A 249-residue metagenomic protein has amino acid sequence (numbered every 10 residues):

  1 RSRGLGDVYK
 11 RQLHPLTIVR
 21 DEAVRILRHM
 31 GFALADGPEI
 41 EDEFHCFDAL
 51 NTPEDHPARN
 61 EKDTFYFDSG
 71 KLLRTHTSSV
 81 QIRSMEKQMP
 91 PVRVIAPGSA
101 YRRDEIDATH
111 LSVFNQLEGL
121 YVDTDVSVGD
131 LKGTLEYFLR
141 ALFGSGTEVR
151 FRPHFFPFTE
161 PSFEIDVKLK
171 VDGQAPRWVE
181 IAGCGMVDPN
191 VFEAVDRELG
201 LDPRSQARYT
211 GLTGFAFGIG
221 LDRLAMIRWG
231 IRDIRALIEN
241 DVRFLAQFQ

Functional and structural regions predicted by a protein language model:
R1-L5, Y9: Single conserved hydrophobic/aromatic residue that forms the stacking wall/gate of nucleotide- or nucleobase-binding
K10-Q249: TRNA-recognition modules of translation machinery and tRNA-sensing kinases, especially anticodon-binding
